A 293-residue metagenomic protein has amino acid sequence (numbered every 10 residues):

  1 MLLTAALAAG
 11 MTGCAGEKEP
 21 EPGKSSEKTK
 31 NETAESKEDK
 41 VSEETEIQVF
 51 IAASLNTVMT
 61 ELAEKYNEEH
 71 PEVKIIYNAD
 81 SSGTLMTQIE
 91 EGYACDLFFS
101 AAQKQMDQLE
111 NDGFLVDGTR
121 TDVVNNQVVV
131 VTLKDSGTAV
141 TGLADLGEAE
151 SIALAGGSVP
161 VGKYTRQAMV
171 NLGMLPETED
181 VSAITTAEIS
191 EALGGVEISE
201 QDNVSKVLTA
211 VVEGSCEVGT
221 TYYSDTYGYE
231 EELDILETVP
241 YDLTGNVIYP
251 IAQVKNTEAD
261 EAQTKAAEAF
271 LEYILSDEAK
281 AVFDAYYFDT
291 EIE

Functional and structural regions predicted by a protein language model:
M1-A5: Sec-dependent N-terminal signal peptides
A9-G13: C-terminal motif of bacterial Sec signal peptides marking the signal peptidase cleavage site
C14-E64, G83, Q103, N111 (+2 more regions): Exported/periplasmic ABC-transporter solute-binding proteins
K65-I76: Signal peptide-proximal N-terminal region of secreted/periplasmic/extracellular or secretory-lumen proteins
E72, A94-C95, C216: Short, high-confidence coil segments that cap the C-terminus of an alpha-helix and link into the following beta-strand
Y77-T87, C95-E110: Ligand-binding clamshell of periplasmic/extracellular solute-binding protein-like
G113, D117-T121: Central helical "cap/lid" subdomain
